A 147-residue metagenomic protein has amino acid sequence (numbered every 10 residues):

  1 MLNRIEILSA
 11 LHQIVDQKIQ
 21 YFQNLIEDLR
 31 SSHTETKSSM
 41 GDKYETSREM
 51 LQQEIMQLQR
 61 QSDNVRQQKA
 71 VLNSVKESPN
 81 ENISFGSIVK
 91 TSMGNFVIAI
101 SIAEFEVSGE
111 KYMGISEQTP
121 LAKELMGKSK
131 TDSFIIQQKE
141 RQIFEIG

Functional and structural regions predicted by a protein language model:
M1-V75: N-terminal intrinsically disordered, low-complexity, charge/repeat-rich segments that act as generic
S78-Q137, R141: Non-DNA-binding regulatory cores of transcription-related proteins, predominantly C-terminal effector-binding
I143-G147: Conserved hydrophobic positions within beta-strands
